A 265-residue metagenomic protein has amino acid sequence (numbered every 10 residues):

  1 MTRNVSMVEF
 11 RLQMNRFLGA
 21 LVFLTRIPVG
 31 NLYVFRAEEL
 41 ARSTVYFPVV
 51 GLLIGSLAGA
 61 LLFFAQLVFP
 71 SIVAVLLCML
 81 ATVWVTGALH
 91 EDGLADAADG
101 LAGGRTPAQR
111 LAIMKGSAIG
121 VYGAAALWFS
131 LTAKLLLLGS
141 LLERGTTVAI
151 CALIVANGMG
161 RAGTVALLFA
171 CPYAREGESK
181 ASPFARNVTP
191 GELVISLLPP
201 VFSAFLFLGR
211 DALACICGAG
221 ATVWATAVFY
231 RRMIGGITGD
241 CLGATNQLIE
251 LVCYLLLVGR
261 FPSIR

Functional and structural regions predicted by a protein language model:
T2-G87, R105-Q109, G116-R265: Hydrophobic alpha-helical transmembrane segments
D92, G103, A112: Glycine/small-residue-rich loop that forms an oxyanion/phosphate-binding "nest" at active or ligand-binding sites
